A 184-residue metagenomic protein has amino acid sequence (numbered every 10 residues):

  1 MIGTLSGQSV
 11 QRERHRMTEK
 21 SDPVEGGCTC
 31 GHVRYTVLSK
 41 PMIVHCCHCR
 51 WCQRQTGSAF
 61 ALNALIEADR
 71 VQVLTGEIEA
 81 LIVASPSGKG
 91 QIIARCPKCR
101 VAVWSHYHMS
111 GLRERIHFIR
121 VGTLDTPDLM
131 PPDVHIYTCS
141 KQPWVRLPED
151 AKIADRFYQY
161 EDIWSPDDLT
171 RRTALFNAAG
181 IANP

Functional and structural regions predicted by a protein language model:
I2-E25, H32-P184: A short Gly-Trp-Pro
